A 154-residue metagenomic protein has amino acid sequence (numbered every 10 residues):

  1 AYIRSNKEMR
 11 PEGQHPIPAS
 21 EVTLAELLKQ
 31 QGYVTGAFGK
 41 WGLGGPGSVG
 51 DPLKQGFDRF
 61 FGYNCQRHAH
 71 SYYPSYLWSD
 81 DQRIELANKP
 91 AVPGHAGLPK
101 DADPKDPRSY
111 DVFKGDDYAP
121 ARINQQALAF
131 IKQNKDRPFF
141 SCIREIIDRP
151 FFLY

Functional and structural regions predicted by a protein language model:
A1-Y154: Formylglycine-dependent sulfatase
